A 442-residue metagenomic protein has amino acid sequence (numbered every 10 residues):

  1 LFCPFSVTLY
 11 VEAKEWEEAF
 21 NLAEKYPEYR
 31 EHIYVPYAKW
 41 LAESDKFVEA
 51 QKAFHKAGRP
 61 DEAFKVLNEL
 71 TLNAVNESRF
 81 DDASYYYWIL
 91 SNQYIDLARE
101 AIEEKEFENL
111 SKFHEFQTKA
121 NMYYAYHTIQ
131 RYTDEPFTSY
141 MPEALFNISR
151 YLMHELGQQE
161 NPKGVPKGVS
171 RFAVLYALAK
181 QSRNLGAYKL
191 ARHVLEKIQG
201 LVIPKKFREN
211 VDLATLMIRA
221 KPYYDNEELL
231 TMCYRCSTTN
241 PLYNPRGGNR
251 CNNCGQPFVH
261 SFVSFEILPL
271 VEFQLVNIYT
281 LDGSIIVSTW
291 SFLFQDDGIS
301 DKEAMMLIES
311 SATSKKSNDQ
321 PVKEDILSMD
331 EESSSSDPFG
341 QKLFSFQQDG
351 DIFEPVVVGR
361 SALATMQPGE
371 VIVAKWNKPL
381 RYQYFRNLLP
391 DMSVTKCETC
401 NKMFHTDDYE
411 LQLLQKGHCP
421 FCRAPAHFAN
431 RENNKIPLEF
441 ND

Functional and structural regions predicted by a protein language model:
L1-D442: Extended alpha-helical assembly domains of large eukaryotic scaffold proteins
